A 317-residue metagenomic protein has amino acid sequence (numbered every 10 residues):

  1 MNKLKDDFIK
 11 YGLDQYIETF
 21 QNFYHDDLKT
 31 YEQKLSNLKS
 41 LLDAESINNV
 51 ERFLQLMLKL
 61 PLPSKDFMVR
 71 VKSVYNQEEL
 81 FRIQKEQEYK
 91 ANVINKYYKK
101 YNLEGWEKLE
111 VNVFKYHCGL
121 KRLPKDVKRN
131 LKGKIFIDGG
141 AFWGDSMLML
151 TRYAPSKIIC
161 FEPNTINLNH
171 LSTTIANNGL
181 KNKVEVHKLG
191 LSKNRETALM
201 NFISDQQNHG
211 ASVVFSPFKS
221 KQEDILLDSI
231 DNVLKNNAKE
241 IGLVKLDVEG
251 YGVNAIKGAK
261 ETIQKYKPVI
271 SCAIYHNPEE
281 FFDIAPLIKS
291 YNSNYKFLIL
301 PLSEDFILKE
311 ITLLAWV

Functional and structural regions predicted by a protein language model:
M1-V317: Phosphate/nucleotide-binding beta-alpha loop and adjacent structural elements of enzyme active sites
